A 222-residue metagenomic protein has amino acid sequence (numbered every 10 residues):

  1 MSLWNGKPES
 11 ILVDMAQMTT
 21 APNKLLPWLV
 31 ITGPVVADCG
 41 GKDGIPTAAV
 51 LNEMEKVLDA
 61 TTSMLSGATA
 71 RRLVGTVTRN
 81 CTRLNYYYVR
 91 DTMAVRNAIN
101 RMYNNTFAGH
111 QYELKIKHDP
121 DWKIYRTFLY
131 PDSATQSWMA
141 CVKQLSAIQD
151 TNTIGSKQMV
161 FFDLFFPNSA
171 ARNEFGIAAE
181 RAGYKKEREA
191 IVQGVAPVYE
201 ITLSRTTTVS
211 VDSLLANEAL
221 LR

Functional and structural regions predicted by a protein language model:
M1-R222: Long, contiguous binding/interaction regions
